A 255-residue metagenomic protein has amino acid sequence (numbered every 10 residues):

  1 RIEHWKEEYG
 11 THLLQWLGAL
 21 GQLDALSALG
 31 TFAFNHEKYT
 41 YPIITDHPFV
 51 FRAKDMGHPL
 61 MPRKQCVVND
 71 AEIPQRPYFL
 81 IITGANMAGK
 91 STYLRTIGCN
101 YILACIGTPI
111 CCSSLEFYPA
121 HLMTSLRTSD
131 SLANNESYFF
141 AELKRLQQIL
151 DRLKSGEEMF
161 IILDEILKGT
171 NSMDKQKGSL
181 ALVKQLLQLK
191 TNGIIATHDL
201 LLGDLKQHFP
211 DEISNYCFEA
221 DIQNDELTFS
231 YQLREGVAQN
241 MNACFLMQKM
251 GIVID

Functional and structural regions predicted by a protein language model:
R1-Q22, S129, A133, R145: Long, non-coiled-coil amphipathic alpha-helical linker/lever segments that couple catalytic cores to other domains
Q22, L26-L29: Amphipathic alpha-helical interaction surfaces
L29-D255: ATPase nucleotide-binding head domains, primarily ABC-like/P-loop NTPase cores
